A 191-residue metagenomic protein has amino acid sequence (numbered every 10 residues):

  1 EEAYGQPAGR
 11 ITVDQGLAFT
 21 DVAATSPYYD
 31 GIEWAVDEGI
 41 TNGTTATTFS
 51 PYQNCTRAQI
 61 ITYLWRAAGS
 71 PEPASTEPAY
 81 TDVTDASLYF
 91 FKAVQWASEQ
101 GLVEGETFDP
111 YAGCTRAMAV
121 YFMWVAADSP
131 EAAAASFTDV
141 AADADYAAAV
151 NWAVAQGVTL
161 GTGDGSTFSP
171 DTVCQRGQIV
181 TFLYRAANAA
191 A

Functional and structural regions predicted by a protein language model:
E2-P27, N42-I61, W65-F91, E99-A117 (+3 more regions): Feature responds to low-complexity, polar/acidic, surface-exposed segments characteristic of secreted/exported proteins
